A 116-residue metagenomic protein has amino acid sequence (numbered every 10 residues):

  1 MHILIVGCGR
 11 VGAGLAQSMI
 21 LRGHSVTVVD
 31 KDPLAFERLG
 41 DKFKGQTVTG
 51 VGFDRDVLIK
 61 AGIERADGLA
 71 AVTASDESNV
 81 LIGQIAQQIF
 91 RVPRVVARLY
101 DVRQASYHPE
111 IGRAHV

Functional and structural regions predicted by a protein language model:
M1-H115: Cytosolic regulatory regions of ion transport systems
